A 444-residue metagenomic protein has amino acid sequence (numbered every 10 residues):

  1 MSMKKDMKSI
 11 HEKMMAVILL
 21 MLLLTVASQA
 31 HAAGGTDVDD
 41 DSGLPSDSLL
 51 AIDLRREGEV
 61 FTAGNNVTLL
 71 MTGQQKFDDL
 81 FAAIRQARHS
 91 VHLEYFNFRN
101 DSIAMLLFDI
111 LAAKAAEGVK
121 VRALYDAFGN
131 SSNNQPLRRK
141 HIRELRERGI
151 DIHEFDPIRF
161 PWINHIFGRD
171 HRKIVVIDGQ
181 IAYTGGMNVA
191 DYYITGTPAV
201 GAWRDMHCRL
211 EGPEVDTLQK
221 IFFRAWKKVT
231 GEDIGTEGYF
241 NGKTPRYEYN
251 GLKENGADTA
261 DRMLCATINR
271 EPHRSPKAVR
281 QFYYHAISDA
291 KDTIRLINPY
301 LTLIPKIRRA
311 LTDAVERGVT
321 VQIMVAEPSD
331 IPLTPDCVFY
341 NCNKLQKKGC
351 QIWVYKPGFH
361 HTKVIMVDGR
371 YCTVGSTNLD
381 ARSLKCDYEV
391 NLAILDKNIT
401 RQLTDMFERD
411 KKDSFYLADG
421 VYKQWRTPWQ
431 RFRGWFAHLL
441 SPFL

Functional and structural regions predicted by a protein language model:
K5, L24, S28-L444: Charged, low-complexity intrinsically disordered terminal segments
K5-A16: Bacterial N-terminal signal peptides that target proteins for export
A16-V26: Bacterial N-terminal signal peptides
